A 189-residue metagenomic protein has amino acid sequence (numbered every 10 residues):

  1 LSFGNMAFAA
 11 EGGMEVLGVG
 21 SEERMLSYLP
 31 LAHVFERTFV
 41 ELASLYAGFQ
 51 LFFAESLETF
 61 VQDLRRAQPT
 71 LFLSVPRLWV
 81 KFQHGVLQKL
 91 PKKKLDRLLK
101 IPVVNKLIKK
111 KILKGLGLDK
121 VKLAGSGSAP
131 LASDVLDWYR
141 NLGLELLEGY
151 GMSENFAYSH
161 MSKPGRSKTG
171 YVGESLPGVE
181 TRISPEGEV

Functional and structural regions predicted by a protein language model:
L1, K100, S126: Short, surface-exposed alpha-helical recognition segments that flank or form part of ligand/macromolecule-binding
L1, T38-V40, R65, H84-V86 (+2 more regions): Short acidic, glycine/serine/threonine-rich loops at helix termini
F3, E22, L57, M152 (+1 more regions): ATP/adenylate-binding site constellation spanning eukaryotic-like Ser/Thr protein kinases, ABC-transporter
F3-G4, L29, V179: Structural detector for helix-capping/boundary residues
A7-R24, L31-K111, K120, N141 (+1 more regions): Conserved AMP-binding/adenylation subdomain of ANL enzymes
F72, I108-V189: Conserved AMP-binding/adenylate-forming
